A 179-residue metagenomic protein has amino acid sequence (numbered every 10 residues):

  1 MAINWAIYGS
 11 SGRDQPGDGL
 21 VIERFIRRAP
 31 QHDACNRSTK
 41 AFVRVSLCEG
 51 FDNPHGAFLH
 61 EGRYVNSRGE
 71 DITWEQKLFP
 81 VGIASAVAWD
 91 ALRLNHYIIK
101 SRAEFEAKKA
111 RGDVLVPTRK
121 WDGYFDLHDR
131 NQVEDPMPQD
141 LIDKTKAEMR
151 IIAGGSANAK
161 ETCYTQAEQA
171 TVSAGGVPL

Functional and structural regions predicted by a protein language model:
M1-L179: Catalytic-site signature of metal-activated, phosphate-bearing donor transferases, centered on the GT-A/GT-A-like
